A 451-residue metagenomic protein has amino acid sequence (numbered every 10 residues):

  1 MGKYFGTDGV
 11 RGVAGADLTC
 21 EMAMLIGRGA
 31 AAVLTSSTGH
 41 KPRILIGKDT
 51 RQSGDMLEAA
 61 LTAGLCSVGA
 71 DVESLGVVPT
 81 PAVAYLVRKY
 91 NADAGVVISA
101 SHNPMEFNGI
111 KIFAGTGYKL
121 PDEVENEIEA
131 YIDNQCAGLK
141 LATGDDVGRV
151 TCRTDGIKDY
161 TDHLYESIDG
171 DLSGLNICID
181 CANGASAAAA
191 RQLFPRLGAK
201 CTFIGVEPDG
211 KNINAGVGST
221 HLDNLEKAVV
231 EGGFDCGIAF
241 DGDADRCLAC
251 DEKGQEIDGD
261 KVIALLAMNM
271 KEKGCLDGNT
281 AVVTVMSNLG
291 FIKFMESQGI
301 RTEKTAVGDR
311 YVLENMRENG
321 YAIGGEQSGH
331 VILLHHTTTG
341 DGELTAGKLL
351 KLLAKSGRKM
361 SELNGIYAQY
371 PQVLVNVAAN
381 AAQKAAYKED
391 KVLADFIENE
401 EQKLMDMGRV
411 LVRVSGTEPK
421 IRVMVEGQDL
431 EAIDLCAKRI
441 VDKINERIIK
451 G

Functional and structural regions predicted by a protein language model:
M1-A63, S67-V68, V150-L175, K384-A385 (+1 more regions): An N-terminal, well-structured beta->alpha segment
V13, N108-G232: Gly/Ser/Thr-enriched, mixed-charge loops and adjacent short helices that form phosphate/oxyanion-binding elements
A32, S36, H40-F107, Q192-C250: N-terminal small/polar loop signature for handling phosphorylated ligands or for N-terminal nucleophile
G39-D49, E73, N176-C178, N279-V285 (+1 more regions): Short glycine-rich phosphate-binding loop at a beta-alpha junction
G47-D49, I179-C181, D251, H335 (+1 more regions): Short glycine-centered, acidic/aromatic-flanked micro-motifs in structured strand/loop junctions that mark active-site
L75, N126-T161, E166, E252-G325 (+1 more regions): Proline/glycine-rich low-complexity loops and linkers
C236, K273-G451: Phosphate-binding and adjacent anionic-ligand microenvironments
